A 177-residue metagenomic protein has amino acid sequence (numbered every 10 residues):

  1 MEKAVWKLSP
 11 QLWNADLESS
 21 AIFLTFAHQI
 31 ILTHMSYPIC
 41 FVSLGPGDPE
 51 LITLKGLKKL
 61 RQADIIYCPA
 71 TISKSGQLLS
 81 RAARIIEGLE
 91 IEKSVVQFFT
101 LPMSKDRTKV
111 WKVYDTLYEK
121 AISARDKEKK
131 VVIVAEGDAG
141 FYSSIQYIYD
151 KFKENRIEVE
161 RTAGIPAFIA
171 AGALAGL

Functional and structural regions predicted by a protein language model:
S9, S19-S20: Serine residues within intrinsically disordered or low-complexity segments
Q11, H28-Q29, H34: Low-complexity, intrinsically disordered or signal/transmembrane-proximal segments
H34-P49, L54-L57, R61-E158: Class I S-adenosyl-L-methionine
S36-P38, I157-E160, P166-L177: Beta-strand/loop-alpha-helix module characteristic of Rossmann-like adenine-cofactor folds
Q146, I165-P166: Alpha-helix N-cap/helix-start capping motif
